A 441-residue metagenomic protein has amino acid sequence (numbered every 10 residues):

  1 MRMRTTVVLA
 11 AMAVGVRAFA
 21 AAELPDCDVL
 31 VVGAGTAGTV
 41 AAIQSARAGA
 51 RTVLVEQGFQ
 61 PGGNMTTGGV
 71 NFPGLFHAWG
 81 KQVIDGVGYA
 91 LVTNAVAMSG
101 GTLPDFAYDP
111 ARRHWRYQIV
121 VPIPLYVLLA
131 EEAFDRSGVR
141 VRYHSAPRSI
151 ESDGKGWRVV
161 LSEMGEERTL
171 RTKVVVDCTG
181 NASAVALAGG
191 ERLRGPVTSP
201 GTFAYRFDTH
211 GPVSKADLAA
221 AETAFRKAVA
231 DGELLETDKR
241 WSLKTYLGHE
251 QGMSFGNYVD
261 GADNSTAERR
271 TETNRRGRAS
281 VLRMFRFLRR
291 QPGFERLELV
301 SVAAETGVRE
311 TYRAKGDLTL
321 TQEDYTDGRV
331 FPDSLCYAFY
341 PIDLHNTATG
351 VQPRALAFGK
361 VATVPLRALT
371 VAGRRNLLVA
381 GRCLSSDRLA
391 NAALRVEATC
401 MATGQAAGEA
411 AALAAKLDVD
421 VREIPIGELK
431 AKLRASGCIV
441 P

Functional and structural regions predicted by a protein language model:
T6-R17: Bacterial N-terminal signal peptides
A18-A22: Boundary at the C-terminal end of the N-terminal hydrophobic targeting segment
L24-G35: Beta1/beta-strand and adjacent pyrophosphate-binding region of the FAD-binding site in flavoprotein oxidoreductases
V29-V31, T52, L377: Conserved hydrophobic helix-helix packing surfaces used for dimerization/oligomerization
G38: N-terminal Rossmann-fold NAD(P) dinucleotide-binding loop
Q44, A50-R51, E56-S149, D153 (+1 more regions): Conserved N-terminal/central alpha/beta ligand/cofactor-binding core
N64-M65, V127, E166-V174, C178-P441: Flavin (FAD/FMN)-binding glycine-rich loop and adjacent Rossmann-like elements that form
E151-T169: Conserved beta-strand-loop-beta-strand element in the redox core of flavoprotein oxidoreductases
